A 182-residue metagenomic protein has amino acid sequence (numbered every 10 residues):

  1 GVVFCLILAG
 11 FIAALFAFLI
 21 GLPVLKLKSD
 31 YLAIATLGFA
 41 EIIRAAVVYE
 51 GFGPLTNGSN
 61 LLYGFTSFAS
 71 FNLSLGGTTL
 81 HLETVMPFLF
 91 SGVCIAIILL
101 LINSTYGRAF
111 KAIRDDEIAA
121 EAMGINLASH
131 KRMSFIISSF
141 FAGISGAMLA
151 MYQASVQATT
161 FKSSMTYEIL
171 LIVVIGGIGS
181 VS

Functional and structural regions predicted by a protein language model:
G1-S182: Transmembrane alpha-helices and adjacent helix-loop boundaries
